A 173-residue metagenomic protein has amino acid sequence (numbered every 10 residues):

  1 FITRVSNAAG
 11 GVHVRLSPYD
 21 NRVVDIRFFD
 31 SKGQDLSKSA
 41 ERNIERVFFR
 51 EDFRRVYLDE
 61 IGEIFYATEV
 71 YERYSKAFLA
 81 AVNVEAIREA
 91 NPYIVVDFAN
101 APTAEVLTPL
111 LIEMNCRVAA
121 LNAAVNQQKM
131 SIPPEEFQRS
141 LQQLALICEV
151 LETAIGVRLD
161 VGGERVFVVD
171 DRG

Functional and structural regions predicted by a protein language model:
F1-K32: Ferredoxin-reductase
I2-T3, P18, A86, I147-C148 (+1 more regions): Replace "in large, NTP-powered and nucleic-acid-processing enzymes" with "in large, NTP-powered factors and other
T3-S6, P133-Q138, R172: Short low-complexity, flexible loop/linker segments enriched in glycine and/or proline with clustered acidic
A9-V12, Y93, V118-A119, A154-G156 (+2 more regions): Structural motif
H13-S17, D97, G156-D160: Short beta-strand segments
P18, N100, V161-G163, G173: Short, glycine/acidic-enriched loop or turn micro-motifs at the edges of active sites
R22-T153: Gly/Ser/Thr-enriched, mixed-charge loops and adjacent short helices that form phosphate/oxyanion-binding elements
F28-S31, F167-D171: Short beta-strand-to-turn element immediately C-terminal to the catalytic PLP-Schiff-base lysine in fold type I
